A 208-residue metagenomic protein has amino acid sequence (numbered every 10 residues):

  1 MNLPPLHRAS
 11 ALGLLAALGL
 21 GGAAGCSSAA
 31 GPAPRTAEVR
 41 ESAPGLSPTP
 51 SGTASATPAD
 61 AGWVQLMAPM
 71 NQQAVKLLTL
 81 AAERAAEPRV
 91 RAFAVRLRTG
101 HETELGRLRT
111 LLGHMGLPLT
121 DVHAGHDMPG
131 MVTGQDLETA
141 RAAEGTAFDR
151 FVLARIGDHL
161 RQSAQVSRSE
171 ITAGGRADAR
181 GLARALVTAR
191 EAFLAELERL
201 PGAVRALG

Functional and structural regions predicted by a protein language model:
N2-G13: Bacterial N-terminal signal peptides that target proteins for export
L14-A16, L20: Hydrophobic helical h-region of N-terminal Sec-dependent signal peptides in bacterial secretory/periplasmic proteins
G21-G25: C-terminal motif of bacterial Sec signal peptides marking the signal peptidase cleavage site
S27-G208: All-alpha RGS (Regulator of G-protein Signaling) helical domain and cognate RGS-like helical scaffolds
